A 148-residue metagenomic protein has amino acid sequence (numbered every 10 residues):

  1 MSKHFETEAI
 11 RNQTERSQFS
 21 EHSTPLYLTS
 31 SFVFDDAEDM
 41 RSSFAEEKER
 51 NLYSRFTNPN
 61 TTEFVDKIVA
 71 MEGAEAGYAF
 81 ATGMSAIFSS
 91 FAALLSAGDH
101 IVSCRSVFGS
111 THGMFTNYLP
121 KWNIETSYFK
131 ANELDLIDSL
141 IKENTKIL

Functional and structural regions predicted by a protein language model:
M1-K48: N-terminal glycine-rich, Lys/His-bearing helix-loop that initiates the first secondary-structure elements of many
D36-S85, F115-N117: Conserved N-terminal alpha-helix of the aminotransferase class I/II PLP-enzyme fold
E72-E75, L95-G98, E143-N144: Short helix-loop-beta connector
A93-T111, F129: Conserved PLP-anchoring active-site segment centered on the Schiff-base-forming lysine
S106, S110-W122: Active-site-proximal loop->helix
N117-E133: A glycine-rich helix N-cap at a beta->alpha junction
A131-L148: Active-site phosphate-binding strand-loop segment of PLP-dependent enzymes
